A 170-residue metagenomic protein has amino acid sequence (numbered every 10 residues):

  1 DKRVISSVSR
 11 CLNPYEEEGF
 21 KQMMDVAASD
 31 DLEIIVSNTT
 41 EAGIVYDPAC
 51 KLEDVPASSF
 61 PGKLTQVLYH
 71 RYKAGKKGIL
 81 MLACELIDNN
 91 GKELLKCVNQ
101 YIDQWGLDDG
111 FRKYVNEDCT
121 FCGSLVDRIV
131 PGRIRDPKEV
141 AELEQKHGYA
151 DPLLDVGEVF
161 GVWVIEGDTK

Functional and structural regions predicted by a protein language model:
D1-K170: Substrate/ligand-engaging "lid" and interaction regions
